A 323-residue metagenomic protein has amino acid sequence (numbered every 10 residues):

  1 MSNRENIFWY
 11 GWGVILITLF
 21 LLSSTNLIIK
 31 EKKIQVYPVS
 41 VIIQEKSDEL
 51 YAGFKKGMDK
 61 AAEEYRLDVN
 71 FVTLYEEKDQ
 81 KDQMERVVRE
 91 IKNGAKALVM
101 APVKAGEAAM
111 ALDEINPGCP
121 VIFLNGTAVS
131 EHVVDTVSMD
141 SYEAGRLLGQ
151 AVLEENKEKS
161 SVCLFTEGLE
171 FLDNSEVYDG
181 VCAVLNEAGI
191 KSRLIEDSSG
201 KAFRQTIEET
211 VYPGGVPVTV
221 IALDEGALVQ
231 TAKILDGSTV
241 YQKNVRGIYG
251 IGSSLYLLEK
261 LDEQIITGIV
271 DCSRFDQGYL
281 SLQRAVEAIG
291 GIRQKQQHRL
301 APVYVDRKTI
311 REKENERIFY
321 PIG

Functional and structural regions predicted by a protein language model:
W9-T25: Hydrophobic membrane-insertion alpha-helices, especially the h-region of bacterial N-terminal signal peptides
T25-F54, V134-D135, S161-L169: Short beta-strand segments enriched in small/hydrophobic residues
V39-K56, A61, N70-K81, V103-A105 (+1 more regions): Extracytoplasmic "Venus flytrap"
N93-P102, P120-L124, V162-T166, S192-R193 (+3 more regions): Periplasmic-binding protein-like
E107-E143, S254-D262: Flexible loop/hinge segments that line or gate small-molecule binding clefts
I122, E225-G226, T231, G237-T267 (+1 more regions): Venus flytrap/periplasmic-binding-protein-like
V137-S161, S253-L257, S273-G290: Hydrophobic alpha-helical segments within soluble ligand-binding/sensing domains
D276-G323: Hinge/cleft segment of the Venus flytrap/periplasmic-binding protein
